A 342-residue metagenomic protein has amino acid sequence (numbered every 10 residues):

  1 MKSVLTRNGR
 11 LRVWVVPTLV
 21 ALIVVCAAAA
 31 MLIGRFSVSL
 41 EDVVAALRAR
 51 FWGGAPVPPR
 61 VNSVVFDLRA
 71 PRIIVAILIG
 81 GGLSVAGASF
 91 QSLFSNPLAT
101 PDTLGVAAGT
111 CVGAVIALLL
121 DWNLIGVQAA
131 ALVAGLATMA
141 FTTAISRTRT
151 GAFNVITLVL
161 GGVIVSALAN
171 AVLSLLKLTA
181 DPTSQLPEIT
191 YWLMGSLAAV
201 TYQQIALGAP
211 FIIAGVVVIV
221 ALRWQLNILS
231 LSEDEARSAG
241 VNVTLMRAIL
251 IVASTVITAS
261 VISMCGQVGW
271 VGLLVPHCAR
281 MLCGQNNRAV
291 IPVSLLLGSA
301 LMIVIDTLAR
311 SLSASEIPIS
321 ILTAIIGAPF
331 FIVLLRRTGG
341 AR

Functional and structural regions predicted by a protein language model:
M1-R342: Alpha-helical transmembrane segments in inner-membrane proteins
